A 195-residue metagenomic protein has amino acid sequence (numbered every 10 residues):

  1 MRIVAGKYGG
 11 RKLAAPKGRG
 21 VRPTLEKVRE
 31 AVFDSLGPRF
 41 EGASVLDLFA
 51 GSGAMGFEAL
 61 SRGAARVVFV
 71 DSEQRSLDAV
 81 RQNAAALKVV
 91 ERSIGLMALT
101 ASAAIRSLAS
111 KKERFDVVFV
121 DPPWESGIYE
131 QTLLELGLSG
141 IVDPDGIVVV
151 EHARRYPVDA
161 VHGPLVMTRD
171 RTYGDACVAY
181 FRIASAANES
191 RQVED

Functional and structural regions predicted by a protein language model:
M1-D195: Class I S-adenosyl-L-methionine-dependent methyltransferase catalytic core
